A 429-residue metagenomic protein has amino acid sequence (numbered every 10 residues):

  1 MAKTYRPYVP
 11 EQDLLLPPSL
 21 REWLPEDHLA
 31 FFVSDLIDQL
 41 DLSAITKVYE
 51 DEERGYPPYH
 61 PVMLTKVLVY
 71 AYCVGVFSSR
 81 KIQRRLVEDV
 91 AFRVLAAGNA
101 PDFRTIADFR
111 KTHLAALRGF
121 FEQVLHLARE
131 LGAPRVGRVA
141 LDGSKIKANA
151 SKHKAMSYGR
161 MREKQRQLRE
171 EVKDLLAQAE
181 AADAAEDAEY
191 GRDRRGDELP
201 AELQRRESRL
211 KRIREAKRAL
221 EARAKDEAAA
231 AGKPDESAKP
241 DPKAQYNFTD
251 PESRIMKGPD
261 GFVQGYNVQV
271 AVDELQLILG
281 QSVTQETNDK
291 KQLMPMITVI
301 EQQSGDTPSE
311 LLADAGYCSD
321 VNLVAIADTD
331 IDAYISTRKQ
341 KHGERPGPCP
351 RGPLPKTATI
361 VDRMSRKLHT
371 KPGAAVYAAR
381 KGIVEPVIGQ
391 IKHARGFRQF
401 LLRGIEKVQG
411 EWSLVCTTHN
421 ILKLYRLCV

Functional and structural regions predicted by a protein language model:
M1-F31: Hydrophobic alpha-helical membrane-insertion signals
R6-P7, L68, G75-E88, N99-V429: Anion-binding and metal-coordination hotspots
S19, D38-L42, P58-H60, D102 (+3 more regions): Poly-acidic low-complexity segments
E26-V69, V74: Basic, short loop/linker segments at the boundary and entry of helix-turn-helix/winged-helix-like folds
